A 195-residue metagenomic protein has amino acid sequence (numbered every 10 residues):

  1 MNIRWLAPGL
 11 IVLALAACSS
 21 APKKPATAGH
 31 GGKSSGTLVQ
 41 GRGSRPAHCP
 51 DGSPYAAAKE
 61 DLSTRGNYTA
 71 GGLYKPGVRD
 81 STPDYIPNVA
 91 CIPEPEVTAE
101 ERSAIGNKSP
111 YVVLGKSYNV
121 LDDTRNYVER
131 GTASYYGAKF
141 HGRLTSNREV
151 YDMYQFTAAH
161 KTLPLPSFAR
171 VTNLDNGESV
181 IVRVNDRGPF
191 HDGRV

Functional and structural regions predicted by a protein language model:
M1-A7: Bacterial N-terminal signal peptides that target proteins for export
I11: Acidic (Asp/Glu) carboxylate-rich active-site/surface patches
A14-A17: C-terminal motif of bacterial Sec signal peptides marking the signal peptidase cleavage site
S19-V195: Secreted/periplasmic proteins
